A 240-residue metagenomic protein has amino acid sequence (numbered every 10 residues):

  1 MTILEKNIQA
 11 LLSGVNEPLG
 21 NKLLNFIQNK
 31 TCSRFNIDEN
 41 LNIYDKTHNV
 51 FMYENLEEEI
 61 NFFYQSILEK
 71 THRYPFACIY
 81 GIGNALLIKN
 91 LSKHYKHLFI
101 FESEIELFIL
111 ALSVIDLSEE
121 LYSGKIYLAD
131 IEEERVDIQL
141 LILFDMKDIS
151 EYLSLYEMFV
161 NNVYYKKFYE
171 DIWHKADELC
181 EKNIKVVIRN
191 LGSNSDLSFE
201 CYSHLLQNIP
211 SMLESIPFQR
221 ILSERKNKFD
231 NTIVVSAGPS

Functional and structural regions predicted by a protein language model:
M1-I233, P239-S240: N-terminal donor/sugar-recognition subdomains of glycan-related enzymes, prototypically the membrane-proximal stem
